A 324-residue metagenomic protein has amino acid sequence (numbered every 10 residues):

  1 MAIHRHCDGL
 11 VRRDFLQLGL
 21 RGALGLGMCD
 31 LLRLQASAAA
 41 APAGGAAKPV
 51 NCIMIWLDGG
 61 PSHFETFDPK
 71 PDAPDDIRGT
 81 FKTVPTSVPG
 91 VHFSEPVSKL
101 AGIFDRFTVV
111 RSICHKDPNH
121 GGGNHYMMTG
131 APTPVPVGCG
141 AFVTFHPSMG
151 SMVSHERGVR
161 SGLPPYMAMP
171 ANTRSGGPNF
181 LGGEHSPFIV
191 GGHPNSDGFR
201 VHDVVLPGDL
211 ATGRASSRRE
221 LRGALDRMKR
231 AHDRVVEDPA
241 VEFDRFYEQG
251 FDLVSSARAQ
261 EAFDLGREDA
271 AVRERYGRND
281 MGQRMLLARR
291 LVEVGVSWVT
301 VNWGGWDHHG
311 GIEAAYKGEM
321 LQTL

Functional and structural regions predicted by a protein language model:
M1-L324: Ligand-binding pockets and gating/stacking loops
